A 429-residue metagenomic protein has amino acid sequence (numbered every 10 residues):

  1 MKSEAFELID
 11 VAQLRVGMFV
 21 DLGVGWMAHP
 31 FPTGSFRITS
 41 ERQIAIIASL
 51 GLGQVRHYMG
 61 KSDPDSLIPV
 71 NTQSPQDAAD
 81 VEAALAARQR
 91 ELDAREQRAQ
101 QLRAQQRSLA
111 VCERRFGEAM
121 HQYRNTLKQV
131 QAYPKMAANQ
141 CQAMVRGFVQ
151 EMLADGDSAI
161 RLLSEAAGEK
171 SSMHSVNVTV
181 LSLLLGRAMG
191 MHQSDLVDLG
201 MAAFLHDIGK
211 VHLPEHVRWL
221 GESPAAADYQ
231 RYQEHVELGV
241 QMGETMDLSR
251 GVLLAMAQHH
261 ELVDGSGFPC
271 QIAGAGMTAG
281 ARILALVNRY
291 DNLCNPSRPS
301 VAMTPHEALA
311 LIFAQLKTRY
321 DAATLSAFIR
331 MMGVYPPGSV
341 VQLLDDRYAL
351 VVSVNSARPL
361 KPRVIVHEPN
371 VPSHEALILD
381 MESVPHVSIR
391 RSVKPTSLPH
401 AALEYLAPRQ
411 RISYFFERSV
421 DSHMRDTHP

Functional and structural regions predicted by a protein language model:
M1-L127, R298, A302-P429: Terminal helices and disordered tails flanking the catalytic cores of nucleotide-processing hydrolases
A12, M18, G25, G34-F36 (+10 more regions): Flexible, active-site-adjacent loop/turn segments at secondary-structure boundaries
F36-R37, M189, E222, M246 (+2 more regions): Helix-turn-helix-type domain boundary/helix-start signal
L52-G53, G60, K128, Q150 (+2 more regions): Non-catalytic alpha-helical coupling and interface elements of nucleotide-dependent molecular machines and regulators
S66-P69, S171, G265: Short, solvent-exposed polar/charged micro-motifs at secondary-structure junctions
L67, E222-S223, A281, T304: Residue-level signature of transmembrane alpha-helix interfaces in integral membrane proteins
A84-Q233, E237-D247, G251: Acidic/His-rich, divalent-metal-binding segments that scaffold phosphate/diphosphate chemistry
V178, D198-L213, Q230-L325, V334-P336 (+3 more regions): Alpha-helical scaffolding flanking metal-ion-dependent phosphate/phosphodiester catalytic sites
